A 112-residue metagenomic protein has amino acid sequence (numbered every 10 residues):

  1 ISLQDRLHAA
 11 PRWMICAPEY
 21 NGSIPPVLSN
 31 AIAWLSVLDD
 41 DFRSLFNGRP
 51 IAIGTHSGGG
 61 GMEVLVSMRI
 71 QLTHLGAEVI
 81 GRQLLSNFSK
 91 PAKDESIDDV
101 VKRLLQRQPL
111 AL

Functional and structural regions predicted by a protein language model:
S2-L75: Helix-loop-strand module that forms the ligand-binding subsite of alpha/beta enzymes
E78-L112: Glycine-rich phosphate/pyrophosphate-binding loop and the adjoining helix
